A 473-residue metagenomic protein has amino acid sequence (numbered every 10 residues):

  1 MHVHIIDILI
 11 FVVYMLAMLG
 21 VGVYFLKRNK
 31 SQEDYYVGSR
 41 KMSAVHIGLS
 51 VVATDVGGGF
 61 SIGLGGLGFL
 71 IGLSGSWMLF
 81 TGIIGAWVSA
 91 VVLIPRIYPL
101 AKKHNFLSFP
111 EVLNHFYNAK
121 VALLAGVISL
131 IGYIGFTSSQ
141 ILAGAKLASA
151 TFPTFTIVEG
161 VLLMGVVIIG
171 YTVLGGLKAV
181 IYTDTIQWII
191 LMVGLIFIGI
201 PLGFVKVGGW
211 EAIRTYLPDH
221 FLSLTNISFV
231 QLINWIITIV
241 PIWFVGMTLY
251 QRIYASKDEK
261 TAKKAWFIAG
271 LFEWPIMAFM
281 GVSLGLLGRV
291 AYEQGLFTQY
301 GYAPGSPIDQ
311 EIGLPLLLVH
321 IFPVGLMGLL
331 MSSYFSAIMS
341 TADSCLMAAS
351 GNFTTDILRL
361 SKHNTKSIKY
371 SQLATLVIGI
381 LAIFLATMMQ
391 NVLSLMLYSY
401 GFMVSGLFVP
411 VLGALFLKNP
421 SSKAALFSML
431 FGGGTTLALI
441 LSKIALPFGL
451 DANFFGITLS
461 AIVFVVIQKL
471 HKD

Functional and structural regions predicted by a protein language model:
M1-D473: Membrane-embedded helix-loop-helix hairpins and adjacent transmembrane boundary segments in multi-pass transporters
